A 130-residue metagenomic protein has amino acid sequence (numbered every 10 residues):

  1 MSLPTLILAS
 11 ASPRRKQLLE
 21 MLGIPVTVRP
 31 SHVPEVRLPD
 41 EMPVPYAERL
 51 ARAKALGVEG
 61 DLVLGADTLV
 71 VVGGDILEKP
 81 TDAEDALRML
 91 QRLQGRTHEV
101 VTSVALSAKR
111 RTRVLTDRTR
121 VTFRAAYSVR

Functional and structural regions predicted by a protein language model:
M1-S2, R37: Flexible, charged surface loops at secondary-structure boundaries
S2-I7, E20, M42-R130: Anionic-ligand binding patches
T5-R29: N-terminal G-site helix/loop of the GST-like fold
S12, H32, T68-V70: Short glycine-rich, polar/acidic loop-and-turn segments at beta strand-coil junctions
G23-D40, R113-R118: Short glycine-rich, Thr/Ser-proximal phosphate-binding strand/loop in the N-terminal lobe of ATP-dependent enzymes
